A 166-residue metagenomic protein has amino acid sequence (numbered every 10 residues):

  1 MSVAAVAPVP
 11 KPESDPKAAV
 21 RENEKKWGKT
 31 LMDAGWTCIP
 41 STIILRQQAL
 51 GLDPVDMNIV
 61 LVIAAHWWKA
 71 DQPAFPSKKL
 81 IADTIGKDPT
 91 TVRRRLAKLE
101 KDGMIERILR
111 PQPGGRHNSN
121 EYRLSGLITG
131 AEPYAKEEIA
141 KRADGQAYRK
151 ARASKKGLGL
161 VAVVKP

Functional and structural regions predicted by a protein language model:
M1-M32, K101, R123-P166: Charged low-complexity intrinsically disordered patches
M1-T84, T90-T91, G115: Short recognition helix of helix-turn-helix/winged-helix DNA-binding domains
V55, K101, N118-N120: Residue-level signal for beta-strand positions within conserved beta-sheet cores that form or flank
H66, L99, Q112: The DNA-recognition helices of helix-turn-helix-type DNA-binding domains
S77, R110-E132: Short, cationic-aromatic polyanion-contact patches
D83, E100-K101: Alpha-helical residues within the helix-turn-helix
R93-A97: Short, hydrophobic-biased segments on the C-terminal half of alpha helices that form "recognition helices"
K101-R110: A short, conserved structural fragment
